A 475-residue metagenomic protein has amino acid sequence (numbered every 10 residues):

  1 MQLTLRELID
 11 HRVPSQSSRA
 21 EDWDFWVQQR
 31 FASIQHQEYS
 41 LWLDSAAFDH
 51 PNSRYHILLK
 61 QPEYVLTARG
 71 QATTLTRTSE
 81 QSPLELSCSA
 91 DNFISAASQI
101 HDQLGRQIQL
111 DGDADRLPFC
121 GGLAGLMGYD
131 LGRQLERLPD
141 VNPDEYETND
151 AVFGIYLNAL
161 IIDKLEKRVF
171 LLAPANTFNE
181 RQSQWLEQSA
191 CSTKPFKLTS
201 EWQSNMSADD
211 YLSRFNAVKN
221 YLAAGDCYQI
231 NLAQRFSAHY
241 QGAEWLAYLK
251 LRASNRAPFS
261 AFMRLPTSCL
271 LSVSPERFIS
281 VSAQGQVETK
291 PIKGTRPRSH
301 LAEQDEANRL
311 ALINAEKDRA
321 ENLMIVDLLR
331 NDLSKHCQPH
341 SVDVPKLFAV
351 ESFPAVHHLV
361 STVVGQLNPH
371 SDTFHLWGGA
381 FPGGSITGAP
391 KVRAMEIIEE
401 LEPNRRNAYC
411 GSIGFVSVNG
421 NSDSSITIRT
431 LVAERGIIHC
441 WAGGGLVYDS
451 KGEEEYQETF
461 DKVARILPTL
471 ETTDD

Functional and structural regions predicted by a protein language model:
M1-D475: Extended alpha-helical targeting/anchoring segments, especially N-terminal organellar/secretory targeting helices
